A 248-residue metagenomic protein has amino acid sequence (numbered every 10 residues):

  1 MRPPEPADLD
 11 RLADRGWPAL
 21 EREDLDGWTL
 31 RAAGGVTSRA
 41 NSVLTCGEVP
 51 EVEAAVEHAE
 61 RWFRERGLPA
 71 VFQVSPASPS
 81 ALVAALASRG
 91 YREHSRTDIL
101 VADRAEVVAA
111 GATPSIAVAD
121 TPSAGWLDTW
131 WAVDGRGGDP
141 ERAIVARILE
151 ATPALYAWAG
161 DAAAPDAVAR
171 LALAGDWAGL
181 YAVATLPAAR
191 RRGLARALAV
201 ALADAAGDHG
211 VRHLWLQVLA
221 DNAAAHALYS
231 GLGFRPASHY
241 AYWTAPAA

Functional and structural regions predicted by a protein language model:
M1-L9, L44, T97-D98, E106-R147 (+2 more regions): Short amphipathic alpha-helix that is part of the acyltransferase structural core
M1-R64, P79, D139: N-terminal charged segments
R15-E21, L68-P69, L82, H94-T97 (+2 more regions): A short helix-loop-beta-strand connector motif used in the catalytic cores of GNAT acetyltransferases and, in some
V52-A124, W243-T244: Acyl-donor-binding surface of acyltransferase catalytic domains
V52-E60, Y181-P187, R191-D208, H213 (+1 more regions): Conserved acetyl-CoA-binding loop-helix of GNAT-fold acetyltransferases
R66-S75, A206-Q217: Conserved GNAT acetyl-CoA-binding A-motif
P79-E93, R192, R196, A220-H239 (+1 more regions): Conserved active-site alpha-helix within GNAT-family acetyltransferase domains
V145-L186: A conserved beta-strand-loop-helix scaffold within acyl/acetyltransferase catalytic domains
